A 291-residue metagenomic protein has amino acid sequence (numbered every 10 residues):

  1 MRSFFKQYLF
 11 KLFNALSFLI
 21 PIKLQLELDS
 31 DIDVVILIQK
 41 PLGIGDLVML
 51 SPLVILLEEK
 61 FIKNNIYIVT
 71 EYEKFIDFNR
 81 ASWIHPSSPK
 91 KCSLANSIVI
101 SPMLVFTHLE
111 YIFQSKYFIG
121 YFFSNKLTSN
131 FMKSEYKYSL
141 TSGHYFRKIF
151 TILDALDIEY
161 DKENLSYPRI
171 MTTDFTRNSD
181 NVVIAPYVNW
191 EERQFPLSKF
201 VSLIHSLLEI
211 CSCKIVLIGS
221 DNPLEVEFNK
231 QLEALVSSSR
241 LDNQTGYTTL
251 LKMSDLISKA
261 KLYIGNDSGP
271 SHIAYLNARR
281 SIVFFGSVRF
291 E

Functional and structural regions predicted by a protein language model:
M1-E291: Catalytic machinery of carbohydrate-active enzymes, primarily nucleotide-sugar-dependent glycosyltransferases
